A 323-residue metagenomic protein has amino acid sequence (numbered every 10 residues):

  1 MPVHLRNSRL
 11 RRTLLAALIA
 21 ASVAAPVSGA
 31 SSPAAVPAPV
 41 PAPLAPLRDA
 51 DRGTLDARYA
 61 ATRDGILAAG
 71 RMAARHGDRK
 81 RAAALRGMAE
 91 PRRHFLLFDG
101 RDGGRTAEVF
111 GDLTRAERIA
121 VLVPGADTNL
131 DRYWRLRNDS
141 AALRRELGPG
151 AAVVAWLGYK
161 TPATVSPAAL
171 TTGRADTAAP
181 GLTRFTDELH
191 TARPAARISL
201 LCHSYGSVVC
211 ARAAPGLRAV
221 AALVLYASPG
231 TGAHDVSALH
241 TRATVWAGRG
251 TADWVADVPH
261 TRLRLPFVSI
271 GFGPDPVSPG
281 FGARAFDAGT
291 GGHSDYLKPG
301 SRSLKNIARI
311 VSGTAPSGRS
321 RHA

Functional and structural regions predicted by a protein language model:
M1-R135, I310-A323: Flexible, membrane-associating and regulatory peripheral segments of lipid-active enzymes
S31-A35, L113, A126-N129, W134-A141 (+4 more regions): Lipolytic serine-hydrolase domain surface
A61, L97-G100, S207, A288 (+1 more regions): Intrinsically disordered, low-complexity regions enriched in small/polar residues
F95, S204-Y205, V220, A227: Mixed-charge, polar/low-complexity N-terminal
R118-A120, R197-S199, A222: Structural motif
L122-V123, L201, G248: Short hydrophobic segments within beta-strands
L201-C210: Gly/Ala-rich beta-loop-alpha elbow adjacent to hydrolase catalytic centers
A211-P215: Short, hydrophobic alpha-helix immediately C-terminal to the catalytic nucleophile
